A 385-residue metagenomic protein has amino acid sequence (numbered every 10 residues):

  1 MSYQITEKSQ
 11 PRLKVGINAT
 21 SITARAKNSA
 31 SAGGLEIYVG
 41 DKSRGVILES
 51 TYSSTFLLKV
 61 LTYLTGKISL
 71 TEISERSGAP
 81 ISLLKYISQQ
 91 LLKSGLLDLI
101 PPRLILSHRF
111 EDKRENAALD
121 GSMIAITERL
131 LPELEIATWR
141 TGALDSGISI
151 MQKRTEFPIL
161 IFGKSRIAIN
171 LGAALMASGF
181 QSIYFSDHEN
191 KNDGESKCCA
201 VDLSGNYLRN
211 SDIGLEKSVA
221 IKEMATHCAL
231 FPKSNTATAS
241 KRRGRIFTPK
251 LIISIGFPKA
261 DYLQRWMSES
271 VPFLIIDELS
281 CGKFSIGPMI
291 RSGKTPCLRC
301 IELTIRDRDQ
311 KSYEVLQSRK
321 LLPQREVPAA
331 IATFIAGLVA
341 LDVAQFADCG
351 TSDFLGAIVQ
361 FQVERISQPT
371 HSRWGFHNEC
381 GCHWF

Functional and structural regions predicted by a protein language model:
M1-F385: Adenine nucleotide-associated cytosolic modules
